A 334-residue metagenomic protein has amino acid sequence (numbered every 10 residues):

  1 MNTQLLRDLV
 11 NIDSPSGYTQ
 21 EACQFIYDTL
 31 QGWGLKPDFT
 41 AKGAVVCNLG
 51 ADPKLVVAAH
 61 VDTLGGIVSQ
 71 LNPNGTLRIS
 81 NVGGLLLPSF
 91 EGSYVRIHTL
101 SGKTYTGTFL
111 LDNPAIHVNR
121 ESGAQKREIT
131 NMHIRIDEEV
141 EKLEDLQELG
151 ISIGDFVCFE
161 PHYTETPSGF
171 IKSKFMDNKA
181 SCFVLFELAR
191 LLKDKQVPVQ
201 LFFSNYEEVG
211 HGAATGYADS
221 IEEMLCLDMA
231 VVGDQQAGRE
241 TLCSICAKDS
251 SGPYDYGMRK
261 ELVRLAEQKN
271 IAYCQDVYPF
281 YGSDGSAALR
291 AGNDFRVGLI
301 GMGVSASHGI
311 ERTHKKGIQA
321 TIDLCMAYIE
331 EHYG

Functional and structural regions predicted by a protein language model:
M1-G334: N-terminal hydrophobic/helix-forming segments and targeting peptides
